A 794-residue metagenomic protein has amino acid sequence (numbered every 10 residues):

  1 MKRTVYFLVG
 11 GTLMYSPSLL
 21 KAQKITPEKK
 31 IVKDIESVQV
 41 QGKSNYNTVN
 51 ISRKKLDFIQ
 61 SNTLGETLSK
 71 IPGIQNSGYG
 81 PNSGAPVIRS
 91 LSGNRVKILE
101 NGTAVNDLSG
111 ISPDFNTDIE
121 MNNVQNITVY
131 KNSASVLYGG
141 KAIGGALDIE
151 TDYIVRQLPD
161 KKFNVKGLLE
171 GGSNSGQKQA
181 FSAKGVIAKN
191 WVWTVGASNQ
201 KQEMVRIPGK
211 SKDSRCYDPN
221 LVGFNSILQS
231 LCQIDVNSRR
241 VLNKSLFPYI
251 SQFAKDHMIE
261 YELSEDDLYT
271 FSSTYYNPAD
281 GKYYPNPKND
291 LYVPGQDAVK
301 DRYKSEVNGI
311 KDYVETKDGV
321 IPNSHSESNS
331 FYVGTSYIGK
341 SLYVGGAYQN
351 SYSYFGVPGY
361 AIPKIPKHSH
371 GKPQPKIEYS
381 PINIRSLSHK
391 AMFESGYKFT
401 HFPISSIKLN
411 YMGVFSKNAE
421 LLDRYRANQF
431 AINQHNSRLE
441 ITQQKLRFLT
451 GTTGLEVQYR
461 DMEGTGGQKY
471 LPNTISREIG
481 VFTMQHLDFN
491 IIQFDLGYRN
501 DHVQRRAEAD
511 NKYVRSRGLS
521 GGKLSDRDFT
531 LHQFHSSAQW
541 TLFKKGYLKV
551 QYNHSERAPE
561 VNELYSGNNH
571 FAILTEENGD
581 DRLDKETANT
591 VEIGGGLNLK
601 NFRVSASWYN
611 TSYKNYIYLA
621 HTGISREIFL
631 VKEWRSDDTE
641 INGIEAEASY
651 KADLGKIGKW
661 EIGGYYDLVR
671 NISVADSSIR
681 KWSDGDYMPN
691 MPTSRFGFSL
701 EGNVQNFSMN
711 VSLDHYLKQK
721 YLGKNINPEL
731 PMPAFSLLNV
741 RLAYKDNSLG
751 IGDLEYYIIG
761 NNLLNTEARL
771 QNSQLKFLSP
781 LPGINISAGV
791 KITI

Functional and structural regions predicted by a protein language model:
K24, I321-S328, Y343-I407, M412-N436 (+2 more regions): Flexible loop and strand-edge segments within Gram-negative outer membrane beta-barrel domains
T26, L64-T67, G84-V87, L99 (+4 more regions): N-terminal periplasmic accessory domains that precede and gate Gram-negative outer-membrane beta-barrel machines
V32-T67, A85, G93: N-terminal periplasmic "start-of-domain" segments of outer-membrane beta-barrel proteins
A104-S133: Short acidic/polar hinge/loop motifs at secondary-structure boundaries that mediate gating or recognition
S175-K201, K212-Y354, L387-K398, T483: Transmembrane beta-barrel wall of Gram-negative outer-membrane proteins
P208, E556-R557, S612-N615, L717-L722 (+1 more regions): C-terminal beta-signal and adjacent terminal beta-strands/loops of Gram-negative outer-membrane beta-barrel proteins
E378-T400, G522-T541, K545-Y547, H554-Y613 (+3 more regions): Outer-membrane beta-barrel signature, preferentially recognizing the C-terminal barrel domain of Gram-negative
R603, W608-Y613, L630-G723: Gram-negative outer-membrane beta-barrel transporters
